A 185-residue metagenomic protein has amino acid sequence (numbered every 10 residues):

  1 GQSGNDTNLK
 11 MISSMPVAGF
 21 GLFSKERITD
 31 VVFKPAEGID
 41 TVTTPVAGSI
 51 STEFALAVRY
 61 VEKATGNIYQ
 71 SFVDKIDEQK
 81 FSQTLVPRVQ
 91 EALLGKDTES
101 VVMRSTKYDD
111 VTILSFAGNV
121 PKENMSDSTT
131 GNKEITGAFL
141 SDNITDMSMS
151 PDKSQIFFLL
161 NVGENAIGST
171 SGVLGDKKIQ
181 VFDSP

Functional and structural regions predicted by a protein language model:
G1-P185: Sequence signature of WD/YWTD-type beta-propeller architectures
